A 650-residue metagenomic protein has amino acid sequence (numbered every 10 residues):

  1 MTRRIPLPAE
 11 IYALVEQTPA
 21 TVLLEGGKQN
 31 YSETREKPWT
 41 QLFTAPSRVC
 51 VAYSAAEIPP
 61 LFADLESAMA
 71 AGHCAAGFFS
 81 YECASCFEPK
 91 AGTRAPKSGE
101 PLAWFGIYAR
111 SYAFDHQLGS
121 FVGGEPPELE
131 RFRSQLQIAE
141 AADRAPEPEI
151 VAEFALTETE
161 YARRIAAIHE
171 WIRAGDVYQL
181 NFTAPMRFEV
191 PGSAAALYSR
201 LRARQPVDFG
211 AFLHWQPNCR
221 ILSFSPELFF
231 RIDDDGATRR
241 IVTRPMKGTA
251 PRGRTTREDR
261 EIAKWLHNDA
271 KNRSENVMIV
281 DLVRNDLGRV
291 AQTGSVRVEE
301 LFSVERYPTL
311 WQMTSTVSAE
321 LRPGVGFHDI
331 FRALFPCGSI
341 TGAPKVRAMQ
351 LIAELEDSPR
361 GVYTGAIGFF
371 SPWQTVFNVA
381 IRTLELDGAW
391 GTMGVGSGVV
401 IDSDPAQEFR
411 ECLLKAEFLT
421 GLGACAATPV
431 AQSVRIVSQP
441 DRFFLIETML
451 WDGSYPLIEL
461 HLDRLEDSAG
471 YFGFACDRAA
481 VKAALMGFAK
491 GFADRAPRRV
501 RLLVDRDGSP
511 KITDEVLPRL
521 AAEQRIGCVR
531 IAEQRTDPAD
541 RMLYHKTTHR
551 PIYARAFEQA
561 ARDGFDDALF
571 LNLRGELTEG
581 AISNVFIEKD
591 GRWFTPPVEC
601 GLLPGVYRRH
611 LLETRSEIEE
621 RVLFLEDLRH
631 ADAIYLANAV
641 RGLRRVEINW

Functional and structural regions predicted by a protein language model:
M1-P440, N572: Extended alpha-helical targeting/anchoring segments, especially N-terminal organellar/secretory targeting helices
N276, M313, K415-G421, C425-T428 (+2 more regions): Helix-start/capping segments and mature chain N-termini
